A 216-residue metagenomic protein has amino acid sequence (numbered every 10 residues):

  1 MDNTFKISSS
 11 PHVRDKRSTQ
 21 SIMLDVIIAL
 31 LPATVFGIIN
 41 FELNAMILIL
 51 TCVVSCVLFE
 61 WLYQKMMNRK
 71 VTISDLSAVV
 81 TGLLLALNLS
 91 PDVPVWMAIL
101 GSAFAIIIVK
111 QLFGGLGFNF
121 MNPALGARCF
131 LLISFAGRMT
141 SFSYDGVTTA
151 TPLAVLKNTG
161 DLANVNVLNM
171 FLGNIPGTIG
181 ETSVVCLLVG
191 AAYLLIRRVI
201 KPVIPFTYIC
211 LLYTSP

Functional and structural regions predicted by a protein language model:
M1-A45, I49, V53: N-terminal signal-anchor module of multipass membrane proteins
A33-F36, T81-S90, F104, I108 (+1 more regions): Generic transmembrane alpha-helix motif of multi-pass integral membrane proteins
F41-M67, S74-V80: Membrane helical hairpin/interfacial module
F59-R69, I107-G117, V189-R197: C-terminal ends of transmembrane helices
V71-V80, I99, N119-A127, I204-Y208: Cytoplasmic-side transmembrane-helix entry/capping segments in multi-pass membrane proteins
L84-T140: Membrane-interface helix-loop-helix junctions at boundaries between adjacent transmembrane segments
G117-L188: Long hydrophobic alpha-helical segments that form multi-pass transmembrane helix bundles in integral membrane proteins
Y213-P216: Conserved small/polar residues in nucleotide/adenosyl-binding loops
